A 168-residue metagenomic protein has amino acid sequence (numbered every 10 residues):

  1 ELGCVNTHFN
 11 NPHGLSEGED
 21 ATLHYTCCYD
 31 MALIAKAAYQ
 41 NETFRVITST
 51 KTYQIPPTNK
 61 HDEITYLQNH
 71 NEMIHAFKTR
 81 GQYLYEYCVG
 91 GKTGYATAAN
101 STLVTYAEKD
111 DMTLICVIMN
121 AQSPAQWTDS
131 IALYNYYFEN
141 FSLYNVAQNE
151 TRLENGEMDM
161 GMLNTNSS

Functional and structural regions predicted by a protein language model:
C4, H8, D20-S168: Domain-terminus/edge residues, biased toward the C-terminal soluble/receptor-binding domains of extracytoplasmic
E17: Catalytic-site microenvironment of enzymes that process N-acetyl-hexosamine-containing cell-wall polysaccharides
